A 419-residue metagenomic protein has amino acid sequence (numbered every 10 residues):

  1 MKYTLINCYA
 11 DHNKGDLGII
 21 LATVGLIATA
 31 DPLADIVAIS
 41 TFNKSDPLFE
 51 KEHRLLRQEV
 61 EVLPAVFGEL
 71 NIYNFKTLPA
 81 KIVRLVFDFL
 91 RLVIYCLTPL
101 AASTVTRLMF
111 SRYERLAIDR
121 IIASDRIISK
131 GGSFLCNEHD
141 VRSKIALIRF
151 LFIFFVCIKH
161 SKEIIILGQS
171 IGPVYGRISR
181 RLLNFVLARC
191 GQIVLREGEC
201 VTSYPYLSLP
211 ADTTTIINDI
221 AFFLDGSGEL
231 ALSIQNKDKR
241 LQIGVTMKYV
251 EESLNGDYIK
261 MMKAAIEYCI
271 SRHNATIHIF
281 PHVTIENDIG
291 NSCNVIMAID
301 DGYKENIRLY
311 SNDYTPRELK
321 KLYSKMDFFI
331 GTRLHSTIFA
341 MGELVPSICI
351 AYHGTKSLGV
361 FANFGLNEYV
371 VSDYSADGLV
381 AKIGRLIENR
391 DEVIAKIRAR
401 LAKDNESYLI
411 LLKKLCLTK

Functional and structural regions predicted by a protein language model:
M1-K419: Active-site anion-handling motifs in enzyme catalytic cores
